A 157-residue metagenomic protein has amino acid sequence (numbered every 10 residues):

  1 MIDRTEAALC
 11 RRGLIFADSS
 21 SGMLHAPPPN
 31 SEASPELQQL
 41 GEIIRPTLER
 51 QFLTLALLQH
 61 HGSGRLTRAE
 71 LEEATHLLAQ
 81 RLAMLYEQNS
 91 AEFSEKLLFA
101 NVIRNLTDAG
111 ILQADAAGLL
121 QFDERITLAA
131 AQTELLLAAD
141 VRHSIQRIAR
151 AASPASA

Functional and structural regions predicted by a protein language model:
M1-A157: Membrane-interfacial terminal anchoring regions of lipid-handling membrane enzymes
